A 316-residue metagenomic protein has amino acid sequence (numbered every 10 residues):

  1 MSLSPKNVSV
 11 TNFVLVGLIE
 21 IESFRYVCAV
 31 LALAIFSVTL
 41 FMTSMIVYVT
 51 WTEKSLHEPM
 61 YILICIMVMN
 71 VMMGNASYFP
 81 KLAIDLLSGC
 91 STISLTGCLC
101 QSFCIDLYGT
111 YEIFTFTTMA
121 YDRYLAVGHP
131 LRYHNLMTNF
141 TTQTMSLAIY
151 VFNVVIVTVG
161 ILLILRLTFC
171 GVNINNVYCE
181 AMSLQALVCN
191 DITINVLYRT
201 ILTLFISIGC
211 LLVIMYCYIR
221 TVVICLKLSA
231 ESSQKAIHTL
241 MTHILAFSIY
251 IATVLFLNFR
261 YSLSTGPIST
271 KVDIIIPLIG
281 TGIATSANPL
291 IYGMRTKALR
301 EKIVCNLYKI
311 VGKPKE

Functional and structural regions predicted by a protein language model:
M1-E316: Transmembrane helical core of 7TM receptor-like proteins
